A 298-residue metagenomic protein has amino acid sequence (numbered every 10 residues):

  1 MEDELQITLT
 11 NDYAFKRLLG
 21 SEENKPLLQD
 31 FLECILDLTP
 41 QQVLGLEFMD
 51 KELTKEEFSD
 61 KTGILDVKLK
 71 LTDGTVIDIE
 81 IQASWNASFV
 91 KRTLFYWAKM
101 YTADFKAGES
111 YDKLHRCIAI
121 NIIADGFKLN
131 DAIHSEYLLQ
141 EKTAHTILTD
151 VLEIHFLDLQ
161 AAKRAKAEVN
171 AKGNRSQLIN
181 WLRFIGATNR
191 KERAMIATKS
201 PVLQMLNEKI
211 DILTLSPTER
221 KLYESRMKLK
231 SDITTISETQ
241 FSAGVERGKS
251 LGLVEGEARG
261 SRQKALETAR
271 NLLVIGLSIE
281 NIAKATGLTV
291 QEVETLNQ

Functional and structural regions predicted by a protein language model:
M1-Q298: Elongated, amphipathic alpha-helical interaction scaffolds
